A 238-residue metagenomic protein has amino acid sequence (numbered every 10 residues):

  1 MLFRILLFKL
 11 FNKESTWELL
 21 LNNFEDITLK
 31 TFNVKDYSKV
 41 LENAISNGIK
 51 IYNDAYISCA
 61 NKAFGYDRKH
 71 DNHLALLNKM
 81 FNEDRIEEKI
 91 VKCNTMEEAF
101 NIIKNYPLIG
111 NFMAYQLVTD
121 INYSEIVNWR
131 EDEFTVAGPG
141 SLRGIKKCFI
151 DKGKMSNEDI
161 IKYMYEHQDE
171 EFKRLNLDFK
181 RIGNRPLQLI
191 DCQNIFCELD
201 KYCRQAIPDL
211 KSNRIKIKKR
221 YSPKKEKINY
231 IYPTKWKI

Functional and structural regions predicted by a protein language model:
M1-R4, M96, A114, G138 (+1 more regions): Short runs of predominantly hydrophobic/aromatic residues within well-ordered alpha helices that form helix-helix
M1-Y66, K235-I238: Structure-specific DNA junction-binding interface
I5-K13, M80, I103-Y106, I121 (+1 more regions): Generic structural signal for hydrophobic core residues of well-folded globular domains
I57-P107: Helix-hairpin-helix/helix-loop-helix acidic hairpins
N82-I90, E98-K104, E125-W129, Q168-K180: Active-site-adjacent structural elements in folded domains
A99-I121, S141-L142: Helix-hairpin-helix
V118-N176: Phosphate-backbone recognition surface of nucleic-acid-processing proteins
F172-I238: Low-complexity, acidic/Ser/Thr- and charged residue-rich accessory regions of DNA metabolism proteins
